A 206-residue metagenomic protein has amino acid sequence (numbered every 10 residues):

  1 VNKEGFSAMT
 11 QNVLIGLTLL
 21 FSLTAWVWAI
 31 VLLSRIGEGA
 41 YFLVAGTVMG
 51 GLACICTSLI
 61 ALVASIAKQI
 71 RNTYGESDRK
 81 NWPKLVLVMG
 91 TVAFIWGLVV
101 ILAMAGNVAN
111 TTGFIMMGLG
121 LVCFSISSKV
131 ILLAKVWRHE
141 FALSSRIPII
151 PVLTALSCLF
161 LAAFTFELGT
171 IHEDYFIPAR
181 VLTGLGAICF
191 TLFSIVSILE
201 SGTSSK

Functional and structural regions predicted by a protein language model:
V1-G5: Short, Lys/Arg-rich, polar N-terminal cytosolic tail immediately upstream of the first transmembrane signal-anchor
Q11-S34, L43-Q69, N81-M104, T111-V136 (+2 more regions): Alpha-helical transmembrane segments and immediately adjacent membrane-interfacial amphipathic helices
N72-D78, W137-S144: Membrane-interface helix-boundary motifs at transmembrane edges
S205-K206: Non-transmembrane, juxtamembrane loop and terminal tail segments of multi-pass eukaryotic membrane proteins
